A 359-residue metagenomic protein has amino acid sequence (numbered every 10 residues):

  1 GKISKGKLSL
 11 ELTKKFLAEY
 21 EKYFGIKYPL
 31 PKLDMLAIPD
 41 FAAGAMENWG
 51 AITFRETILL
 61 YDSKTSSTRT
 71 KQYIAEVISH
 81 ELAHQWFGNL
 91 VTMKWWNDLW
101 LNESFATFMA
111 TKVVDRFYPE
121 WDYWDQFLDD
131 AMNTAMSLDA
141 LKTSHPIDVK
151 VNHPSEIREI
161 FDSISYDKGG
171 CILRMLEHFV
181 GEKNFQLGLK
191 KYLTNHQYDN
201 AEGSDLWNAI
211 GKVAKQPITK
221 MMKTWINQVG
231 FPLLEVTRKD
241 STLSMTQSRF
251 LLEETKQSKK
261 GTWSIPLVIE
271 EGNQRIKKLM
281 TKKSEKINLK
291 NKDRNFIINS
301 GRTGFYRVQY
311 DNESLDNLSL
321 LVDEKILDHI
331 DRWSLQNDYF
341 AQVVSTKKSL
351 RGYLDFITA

Functional and structural regions predicted by a protein language model:
G1-E11, K15, I26, P31 (+6 more regions): Non-catalytic architectural context of zinc metalloproteases
G1-F24, L99, V114, R307-A359: Fold-level signature of zinc-dependent metallopeptidase catalytic domains
G1-K256: Hydrophobic alpha-helical and helix-loop surface patches within well-folded domains that function as non-catalytic
S9-E11, T68-R69, L128, S258-T262 (+2 more regions): Short intrinsically disordered coil segments
L141, F179, K183, N200 (+8 more regions): Low-complexity, intrinsically disordered regions enriched in charged/polar residues
V151, N195-A201, K212-V213, N273-K283 (+3 more regions): Short, exposed beta-strand "edge-strand" segments with a Pro/Gly-rich flavor and a Y/T-containing core
K191-Y192, L206-I210, G304, L320-L321 (+1 more regions): Charged, low-complexity surface segments at secondary-structure and domain boundaries
P232-G301: Long, His/Glu/Asp-enriched segments that create or flank divalent metal/ion-associated functional microenvironments
